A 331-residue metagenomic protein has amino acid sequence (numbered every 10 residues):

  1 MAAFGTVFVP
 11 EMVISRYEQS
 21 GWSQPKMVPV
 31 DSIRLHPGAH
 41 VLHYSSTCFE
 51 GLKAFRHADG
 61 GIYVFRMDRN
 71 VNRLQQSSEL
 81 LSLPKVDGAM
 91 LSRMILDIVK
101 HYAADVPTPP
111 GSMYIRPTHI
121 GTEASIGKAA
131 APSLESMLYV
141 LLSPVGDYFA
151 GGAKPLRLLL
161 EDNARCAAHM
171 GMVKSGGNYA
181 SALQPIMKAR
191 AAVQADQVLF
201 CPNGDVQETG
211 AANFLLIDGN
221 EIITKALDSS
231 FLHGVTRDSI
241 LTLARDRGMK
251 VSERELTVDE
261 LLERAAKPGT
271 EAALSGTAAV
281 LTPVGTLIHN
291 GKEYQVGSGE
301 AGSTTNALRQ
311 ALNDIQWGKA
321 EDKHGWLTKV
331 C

Functional and structural regions predicted by a protein language model:
M1-H101, T118-G121, S125-C331: Helix-start/capping segments and mature chain N-termini
A104-V106: Alpha-helix termini
T108-I120: Extended, Lys/Arg-enriched charged tracts that mediate electrostatic binding to polyanionic substrates
